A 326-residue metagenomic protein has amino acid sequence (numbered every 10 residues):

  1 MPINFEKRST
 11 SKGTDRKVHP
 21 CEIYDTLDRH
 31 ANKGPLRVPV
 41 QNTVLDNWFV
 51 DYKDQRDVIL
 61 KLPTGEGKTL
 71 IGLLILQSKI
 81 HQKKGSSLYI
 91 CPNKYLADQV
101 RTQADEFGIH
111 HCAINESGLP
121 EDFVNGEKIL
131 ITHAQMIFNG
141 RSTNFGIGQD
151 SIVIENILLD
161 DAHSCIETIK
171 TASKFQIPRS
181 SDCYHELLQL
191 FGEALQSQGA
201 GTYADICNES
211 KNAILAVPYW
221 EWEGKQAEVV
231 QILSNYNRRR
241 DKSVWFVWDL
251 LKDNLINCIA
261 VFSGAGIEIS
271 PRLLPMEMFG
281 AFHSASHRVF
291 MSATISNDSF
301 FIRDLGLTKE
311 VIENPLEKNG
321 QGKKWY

Functional and structural regions predicted by a protein language model:
P2-K61: Conserved pre-motif I regulatory segment
H30, T43, K53, D57-P63 (+2 more regions): Conserved coupling segment at the C-terminus of the helicase ATP-binding
R37, Y89, L130: Conserved SAM-binding loop
D46, L73-Q77, E317-K318: Short, hydrophobic alpha-helix immediately C-terminal to the catalytic nucleophile
T64-N115, M136-N139, N297-F300: Conserved Walker A/P-loop ATP-binding site and its immediately adjacent core in helicase/helicase-like ATPase domains
I90-C91, T132, M291: Short hydrophobic segments within beta-strands
E106, S117-L130: Conserved motor-coupling elements within RecA-like helicase/translocase cores
V124-S142: Conserved two-lobed SF2 helicase motor
